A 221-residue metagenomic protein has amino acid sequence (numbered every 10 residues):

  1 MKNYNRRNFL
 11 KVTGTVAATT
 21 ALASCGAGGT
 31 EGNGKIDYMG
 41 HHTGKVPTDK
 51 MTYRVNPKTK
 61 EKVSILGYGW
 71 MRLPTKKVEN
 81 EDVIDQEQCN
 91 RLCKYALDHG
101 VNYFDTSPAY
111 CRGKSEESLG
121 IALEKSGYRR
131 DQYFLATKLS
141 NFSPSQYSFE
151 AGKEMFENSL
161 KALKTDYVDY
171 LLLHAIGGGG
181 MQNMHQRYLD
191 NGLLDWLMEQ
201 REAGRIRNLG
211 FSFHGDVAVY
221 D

Functional and structural regions predicted by a protein language model:
K2-Y133, D195-W196, E202: N-terminal binding-site loop/beta-alpha segment at the start of enzyme catalytic domains that lines or forms
S64-Y68, L135-T137, L171, L209-F211: Hydrophobic faces of well-ordered beta-strands that scaffold small-molecule active sites in alpha/beta enzyme cores
M71-K76, N141-F142, G177-G180: A short, flexible beta-alpha/helix-coil linker loop
D105, K138, D169: Acidic active-site catalytic centers that drive phospho-/nucleotidyl reactions and related ester hydrolyses
P108-C111, S140-S145: Short histidine/acidic/glycine/proline-rich micro-motifs that form metal- and phosphate-coordinating active-site loops
D131-S143, L173: A short, structured active-site edge motif that brings together acidic residues
Q146-D221: Glycine/proline-rich, positively charged, aromatic-decorated active-site loop/lid region on the catalytic face
